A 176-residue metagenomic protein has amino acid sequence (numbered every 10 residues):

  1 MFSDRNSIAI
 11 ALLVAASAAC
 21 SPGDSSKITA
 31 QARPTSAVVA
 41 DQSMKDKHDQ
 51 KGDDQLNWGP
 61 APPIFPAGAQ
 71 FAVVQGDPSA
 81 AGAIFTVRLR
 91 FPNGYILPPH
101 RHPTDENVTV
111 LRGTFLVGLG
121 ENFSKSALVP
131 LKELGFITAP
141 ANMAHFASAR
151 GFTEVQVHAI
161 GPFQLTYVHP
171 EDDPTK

Functional and structural regions predicted by a protein language model:
M1-I10: Bacterial N-terminal signal peptides that target proteins for export
S26-A83, P170-K176: A short, N-terminal "cap"/entry segment at the start of jelly-roll beta-barrel domains of the cupin/DSBH fold
K47-D49, S126-V129, F146-K176: Double-stranded beta-helix
Q75, F85-H102, P130-F136, P140-A141: Conserved short histidine dyad/triad with adjacent acidic residue
P92-Y95, R101-N122: Glycine- and acidic-residue-biased ligand/ion/polar-headgroup-sensing regions
L97-P99, V117-G118, A139-P140, A144-R150: Short beta-strand His + acidic residue motifs that chelate non-heme Fe in jelly-roll/DSBH and cupin folds
F115-E133, I137: Mid-chain, well-packed structural core segment of small domains
